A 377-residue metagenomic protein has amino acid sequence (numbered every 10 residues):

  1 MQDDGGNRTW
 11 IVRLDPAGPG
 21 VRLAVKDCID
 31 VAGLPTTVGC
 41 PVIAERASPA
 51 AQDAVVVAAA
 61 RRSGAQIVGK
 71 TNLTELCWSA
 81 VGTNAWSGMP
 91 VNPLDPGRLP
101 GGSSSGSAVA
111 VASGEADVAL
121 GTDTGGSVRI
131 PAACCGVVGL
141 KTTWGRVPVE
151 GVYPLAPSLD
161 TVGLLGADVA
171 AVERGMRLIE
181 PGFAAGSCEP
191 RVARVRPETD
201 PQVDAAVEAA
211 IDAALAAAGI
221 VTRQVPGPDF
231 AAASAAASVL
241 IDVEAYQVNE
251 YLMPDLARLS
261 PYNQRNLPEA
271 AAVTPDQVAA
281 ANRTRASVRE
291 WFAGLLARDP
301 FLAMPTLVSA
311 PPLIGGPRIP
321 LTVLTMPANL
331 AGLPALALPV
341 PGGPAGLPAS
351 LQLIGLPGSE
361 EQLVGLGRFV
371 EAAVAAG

Functional and structural regions predicted by a protein language model:
M1-A54, T74-S79, P311: Short, well-ordered alpha-helical
Q2, R62, S113, D117-V118 (+2 more regions): Structural helix-boundary/capping segments
G20-V38, V239-A286, A293, P339-S350: Short helix-loop capping/hinge segments that flank enzyme active sites or metal/cofactor-binding pockets
L23, I29, R177-V239: Gly/Ser-rich, acidic/histidine-flanked active-site/gating loops
A32-R46, S107-E115, L120, A132 (+1 more regions): DPxDG-like acidic metal-binding loop motif
P41, V308-M326: Short, surface-exposed loop/helix-turn segments at secondary-structure junctions that function as lids/hinges flanking
I43-A51, G88-G102: Short pre-catalytic strand/loop immediately N-terminal to key active-site residues, enriched for Gly-Thr
